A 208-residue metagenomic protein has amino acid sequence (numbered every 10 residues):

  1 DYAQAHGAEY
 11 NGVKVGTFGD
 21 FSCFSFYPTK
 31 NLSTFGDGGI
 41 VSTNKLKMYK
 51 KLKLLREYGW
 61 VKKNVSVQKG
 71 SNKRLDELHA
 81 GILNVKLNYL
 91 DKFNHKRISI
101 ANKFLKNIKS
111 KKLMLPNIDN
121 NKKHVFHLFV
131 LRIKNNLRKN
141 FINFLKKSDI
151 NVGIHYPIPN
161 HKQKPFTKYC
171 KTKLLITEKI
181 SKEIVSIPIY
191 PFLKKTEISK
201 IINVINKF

Functional and structural regions predicted by a protein language model:
Y2-S25: Conserved PLP phosphate-binding loop immediately N-terminal to the Schiff-base lysine helix in PLP-dependent enzymes
A3-Q4, Y27, D37, K53-E57 (+1 more regions): Histidine-centered beta-alpha loop that forms part of the nucleotide-sugar donor binding/catalytic region in diverse
E9, N44-F208: PLP-dependent aminotransferase class I/II
K14-F18, V41, C170-K173: Short, hinge-like loop/turn segments at secondary-structure boundaries
T17, T34, K73-R74: Hydrophobic transmembrane-helix microenvironments that flank and shape a buried ionizable site
F18, D37-G38, F129, L145: Acidic, glycine-centered active-site loop in nucleotide-sugar glycosyltransferases
N31, F35-I40: Glycine-rich phosphate-binding loop of ATP-grasp-fold ATP-dependent ligases
